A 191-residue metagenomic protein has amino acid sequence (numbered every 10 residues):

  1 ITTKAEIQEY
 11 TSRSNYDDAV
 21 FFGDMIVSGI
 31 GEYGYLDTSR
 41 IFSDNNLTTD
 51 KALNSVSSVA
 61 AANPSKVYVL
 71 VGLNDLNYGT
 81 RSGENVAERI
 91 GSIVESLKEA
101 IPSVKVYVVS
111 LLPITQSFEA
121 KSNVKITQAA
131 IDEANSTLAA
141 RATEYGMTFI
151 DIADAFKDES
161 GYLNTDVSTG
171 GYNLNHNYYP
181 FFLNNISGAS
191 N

Functional and structural regions predicted by a protein language model:
A5-R89: Conserved SGNH/GDSL esterase-like catalytic core that processes O-acyl groups on lipids and polysaccharides
V20, Y68, K105-Y107, T148: A structural signal for isolated positions on well-ordered beta-strands in alpha/beta enzyme cores
G23-I26, G34, L73, S110-P113 (+2 more regions): A mature extracytoplasmic/lumenal domain signature
N45-N46, N74-E84, L97, K121-Q128 (+1 more regions): Second-shell loop/turn segments in exported
L70, N74, K98-I131: Active-site segments of SGNH/GDSL-like serine hydrolases that catalyze O-acetyl group transfer/hydrolysis on lipids
I90-V94, N135: Generic structural signal for well-ordered alpha-helices, preferentially at hydrophobic/aromatic core positions
V94, K98-E99, A139: N-terminal cationic-hydrophobic initiation segments that often serve targeting/anchoring roles
I114-N191: Catalytic His-Asp segment of secreted/periplasmic serine-dependent ester chemistry enzymes
